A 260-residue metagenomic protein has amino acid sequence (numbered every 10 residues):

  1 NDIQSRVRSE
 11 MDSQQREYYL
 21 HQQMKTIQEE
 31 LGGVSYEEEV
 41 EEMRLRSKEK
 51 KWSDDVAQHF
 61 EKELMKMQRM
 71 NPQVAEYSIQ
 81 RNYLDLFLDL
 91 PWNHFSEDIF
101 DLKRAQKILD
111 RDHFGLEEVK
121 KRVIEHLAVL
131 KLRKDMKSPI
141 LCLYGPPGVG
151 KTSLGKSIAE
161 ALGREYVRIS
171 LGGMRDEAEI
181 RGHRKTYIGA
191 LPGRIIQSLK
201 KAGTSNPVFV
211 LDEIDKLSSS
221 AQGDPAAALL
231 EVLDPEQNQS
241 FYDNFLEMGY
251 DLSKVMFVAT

Functional and structural regions predicted by a protein language model:
N1-R133: Extended, charged alpha-helical coiled-coil/arm scaffolds that mediate oligomerization and mechanical coupling in large
P72-Q73, W92-S96, L130-K137, E165 (+2 more regions): Active-site phosphate-binding and catalytic loops of NTP-dependent enzymes
D135-L141, S205-P207, V255: Pre-Walker A (Motif I) flank of P-loop NTPase domains
K137-L171, K200, L230, D234: Walker A/P-loop
L143-G145, G182, E213: The Walker A (P-loop) glycine that initiates the GxxxxGKT/S ATP-binding motif of P-loop NTPases
A161-L191, S198, S218: AAA+/P-loop NTPase substrate/partner-engagement loops
T186-L211, Y242-G249: Conserved alpha-helical scaffold flanking the Walker A/P-loop in AAA+ ATPase domains
L211-M256: Conserved catalytic/switch belt of AAA+ P-loop NTPases
